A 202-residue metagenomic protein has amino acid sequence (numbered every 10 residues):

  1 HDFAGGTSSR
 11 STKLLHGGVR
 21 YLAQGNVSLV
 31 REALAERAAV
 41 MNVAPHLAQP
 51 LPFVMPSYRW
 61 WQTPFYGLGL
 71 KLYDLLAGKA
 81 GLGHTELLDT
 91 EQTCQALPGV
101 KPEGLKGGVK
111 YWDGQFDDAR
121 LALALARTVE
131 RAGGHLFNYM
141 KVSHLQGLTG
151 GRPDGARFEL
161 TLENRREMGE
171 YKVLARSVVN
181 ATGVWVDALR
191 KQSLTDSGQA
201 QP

Functional and structural regions predicted by a protein language model:
H1-R10: Glycine-rich FAD pyrophosphate-binding loop
T12-A96: Dinucleotide-binding Rossmann-like beta1-alpha1 core, especially the glycine-rich loop that anchors the ADP
D74, C94-A132, L136, R157-E159 (+1 more regions): Helix-loop-beta segment of a Rossmann-like dinucleotide-binding subdomain
T128, M140, N164: Flavin (primarily FAD) cofactor-binding/catalytic cores of flavoenzymes
N138-E159: A conserved short coil-to-beta-strand element within the FAD-binding core of flavoproteins
R166-S177, A181: Core beta-strand elements of the Rossmann-like FAD/NAD(P) dinucleotide-binding domain in flavoenzyme oxidoreductases
N180-D196: Flavin (primarily FAD) binding-site architecture
S197-P202: Central beta-strand plus flanking loop segment that forms part of the substrate or channel wall within the catalytic
